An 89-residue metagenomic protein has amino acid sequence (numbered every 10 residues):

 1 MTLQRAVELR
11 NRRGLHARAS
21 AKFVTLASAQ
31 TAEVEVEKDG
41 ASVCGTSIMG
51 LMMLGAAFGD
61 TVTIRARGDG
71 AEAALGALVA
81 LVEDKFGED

Functional and structural regions predicted by a protein language model:
M1-N11: Short amphipathic
R10-M49, M53-F58, D89: Compact, glycine-rich, soluble single-domain proteins
G55-D89: C-terminal structural segments of small proteins and small subunits
